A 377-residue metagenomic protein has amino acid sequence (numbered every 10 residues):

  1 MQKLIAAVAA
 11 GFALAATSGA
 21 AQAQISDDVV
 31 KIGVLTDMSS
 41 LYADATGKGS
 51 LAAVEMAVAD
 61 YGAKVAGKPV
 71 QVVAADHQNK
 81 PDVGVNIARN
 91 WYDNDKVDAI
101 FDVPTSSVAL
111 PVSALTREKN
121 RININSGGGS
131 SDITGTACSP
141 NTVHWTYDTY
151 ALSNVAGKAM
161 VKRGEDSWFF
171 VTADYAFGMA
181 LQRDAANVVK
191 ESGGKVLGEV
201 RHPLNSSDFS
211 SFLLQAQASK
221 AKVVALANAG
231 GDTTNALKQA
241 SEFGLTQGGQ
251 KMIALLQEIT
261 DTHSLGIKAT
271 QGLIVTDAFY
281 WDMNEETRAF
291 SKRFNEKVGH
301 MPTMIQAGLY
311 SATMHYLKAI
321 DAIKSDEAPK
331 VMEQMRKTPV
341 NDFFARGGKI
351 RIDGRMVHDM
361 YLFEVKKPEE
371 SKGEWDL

Functional and structural regions predicted by a protein language model:
Q2-V8, Q22-L377: Extracytosolic ligand-binding ectodomains
A6-T17: Bacterial N-terminal signal peptides
